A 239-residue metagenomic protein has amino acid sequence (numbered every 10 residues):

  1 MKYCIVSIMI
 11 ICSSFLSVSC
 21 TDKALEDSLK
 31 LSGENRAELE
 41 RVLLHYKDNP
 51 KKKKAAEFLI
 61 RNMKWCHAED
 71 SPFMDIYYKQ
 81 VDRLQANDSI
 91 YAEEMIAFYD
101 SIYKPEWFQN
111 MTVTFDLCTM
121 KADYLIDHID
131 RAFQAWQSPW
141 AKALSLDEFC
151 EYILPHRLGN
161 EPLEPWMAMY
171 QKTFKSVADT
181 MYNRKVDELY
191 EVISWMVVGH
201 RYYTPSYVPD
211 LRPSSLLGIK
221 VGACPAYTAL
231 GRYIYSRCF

Functional and structural regions predicted by a protein language model:
M1-C4: Positively charged n-region of N-terminal signal peptides that target proteins for export
V6-F15: Bacterial N-terminal signal peptides
L25-L31: Short, low-complexity, disordered segments immediately C-terminal to signal peptides in bacterial exported proteins
K30, R41, N49-G218: Secondary-structure boundary elements
I193, I219-F239: Cysteine-centered nucleophilic/redox motifs
